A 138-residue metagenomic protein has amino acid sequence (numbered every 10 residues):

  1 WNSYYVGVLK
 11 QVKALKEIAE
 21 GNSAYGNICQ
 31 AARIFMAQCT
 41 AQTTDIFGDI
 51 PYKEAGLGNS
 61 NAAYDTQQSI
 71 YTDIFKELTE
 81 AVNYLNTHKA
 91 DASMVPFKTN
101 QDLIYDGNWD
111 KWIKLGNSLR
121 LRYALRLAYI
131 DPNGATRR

Functional and structural regions predicted by a protein language model:
W1-R138: Structured, solvent-exposed acidic/aromatic patches
